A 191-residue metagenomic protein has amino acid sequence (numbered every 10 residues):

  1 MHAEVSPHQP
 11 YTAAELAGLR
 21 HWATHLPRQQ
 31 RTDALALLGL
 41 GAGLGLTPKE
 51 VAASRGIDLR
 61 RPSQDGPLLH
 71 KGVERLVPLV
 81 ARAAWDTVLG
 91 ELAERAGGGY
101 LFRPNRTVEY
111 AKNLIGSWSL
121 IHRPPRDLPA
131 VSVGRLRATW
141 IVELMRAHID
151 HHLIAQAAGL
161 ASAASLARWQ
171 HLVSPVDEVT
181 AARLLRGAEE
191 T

Functional and structural regions predicted by a protein language model:
M1-W22: Flexible interdomain linker/hinge and immediately adjacent N-terminus of the catalytic tyrosine-recombinase domain
L16, Q30-L35, K112, G134-A138: Short, leucine-enriched amphipathic alpha-helices that occur as contiguous helical runs
A17-L46: Basic, Lys/Arg- and aromatic-enriched nucleic-acid-binding interface segment
L40-A53, A147-I149: A short, glycine-centered helix-capping/turn motif at helix boundaries that positions DNA-contacting or catalytic
K49, A53-T87: Conserved tyrosine-mediated DNA breakage-rejoining catalytic core shared by Y-recombinases
K71, A158-E189: Catalytic-site neighborhood detector that most strongly recognizes the C-terminal catalytic loop/helix of tyrosine
V80-L128: Active-site/catalytic core of tyrosine-dependent DNA strand-transfer enzymes
S117-Q156, L160, P175, A182-L184: Short, basic (Lys/Arg/His-rich) helix/loop patches that form interaction surfaces in the mid-to-C-terminal regions
